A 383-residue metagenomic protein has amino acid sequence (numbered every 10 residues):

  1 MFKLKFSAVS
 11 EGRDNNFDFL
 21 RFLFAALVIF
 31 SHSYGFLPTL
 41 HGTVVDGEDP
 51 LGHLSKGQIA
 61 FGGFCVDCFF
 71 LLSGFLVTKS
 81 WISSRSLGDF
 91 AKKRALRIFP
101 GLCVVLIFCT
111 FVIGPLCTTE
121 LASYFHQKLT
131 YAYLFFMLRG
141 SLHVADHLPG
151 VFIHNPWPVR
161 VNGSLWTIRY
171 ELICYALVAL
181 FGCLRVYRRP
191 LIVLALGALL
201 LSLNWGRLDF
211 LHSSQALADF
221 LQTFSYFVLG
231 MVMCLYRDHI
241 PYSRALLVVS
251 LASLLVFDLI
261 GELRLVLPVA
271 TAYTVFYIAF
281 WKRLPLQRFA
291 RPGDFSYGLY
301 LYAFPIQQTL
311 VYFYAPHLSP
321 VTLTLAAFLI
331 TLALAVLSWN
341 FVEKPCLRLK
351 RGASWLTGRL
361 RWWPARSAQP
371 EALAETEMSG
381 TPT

Functional and structural regions predicted by a protein language model:
M1-V9, P241, Q307-T383: C-terminal "closing" transmembrane helix and its immediate cytosolic amphipathic cap in multi-pass membrane proteins
F2-F6, G62-L96, G101-Y124, I306 (+1 more regions): Juxtamembrane transmembrane-helix termini
N15-S80, F99-G101, L299-F304: Functionally critical transmembrane alpha-helices in membrane proteins and complexes, commonly lining
D18, F24-L27, A132-P268, V311-Y312 (+1 more regions): Aromatic-enriched alpha-helical transmembrane segments of multi-pass intramembrane proteins
G47-A60, F99-L172, A272: Membrane-interface helix-loop-helix regions
F75-I82, C174, V178-V186, Y226-D238 (+6 more regions): Hydrophobic transmembrane alpha-helices
I82-D89, V186-Y187, C234-L246, F280-R291 (+3 more regions): Membrane-interface junctions at the ends of membrane-embedded or membrane-associated helices
A252-K344: Alpha-helical transmembrane segments of multi-pass integral membrane proteins
